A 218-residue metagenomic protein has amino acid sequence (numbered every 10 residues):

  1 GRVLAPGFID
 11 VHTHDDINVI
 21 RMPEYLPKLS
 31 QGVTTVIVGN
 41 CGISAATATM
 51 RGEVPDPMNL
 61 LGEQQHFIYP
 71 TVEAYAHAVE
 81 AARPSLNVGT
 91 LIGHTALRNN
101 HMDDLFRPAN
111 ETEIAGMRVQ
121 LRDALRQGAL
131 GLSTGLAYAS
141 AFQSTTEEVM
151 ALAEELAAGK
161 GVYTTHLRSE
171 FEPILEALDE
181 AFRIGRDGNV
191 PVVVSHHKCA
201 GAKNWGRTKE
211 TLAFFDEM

Functional and structural regions predicted by a protein language model:
L4, A81-S85, A158, D187: A generic structural signal for short, non-catalytic loop/turn and secondary-structure boundary residues
L4-P27: Di-metal (Zn2+ and/or Mg2+/Mn2+) metal-binding site signature of metallo-dependent hydrolases with the MBL/beta-CASP
I9-T13, V36-V38, V88-I92, L132-T134 (+2 more regions): Hydrophobic faces of well-ordered beta-strands that scaffold small-molecule active sites in alpha/beta enzyme cores
H14-I17, C41-S44, S169-F171, K198-A200: Acidic, glycine-rich active-site loops and adjacent beta-strand->loop/helix elements that engage anionic groups
V19-R21, C41, A137, L175: Hydrophobic alpha-helical membrane-insertion segments
R21-L130: Divalent-metal coordination cores built from histidine and acidic residues
A74-Y75, P108-T134, S140-M218: Histidine/acidic residue-rich metal-binding segments in metalloenzymes
